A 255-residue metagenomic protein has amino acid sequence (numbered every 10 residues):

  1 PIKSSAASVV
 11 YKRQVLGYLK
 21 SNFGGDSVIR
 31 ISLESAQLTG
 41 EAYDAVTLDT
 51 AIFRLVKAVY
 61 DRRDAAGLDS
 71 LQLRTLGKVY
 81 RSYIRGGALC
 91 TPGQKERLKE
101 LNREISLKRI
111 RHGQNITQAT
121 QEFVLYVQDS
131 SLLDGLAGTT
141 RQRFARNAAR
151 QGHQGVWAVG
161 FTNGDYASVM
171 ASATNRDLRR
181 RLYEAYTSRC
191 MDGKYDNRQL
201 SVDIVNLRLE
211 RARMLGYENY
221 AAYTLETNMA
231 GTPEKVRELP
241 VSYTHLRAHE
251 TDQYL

Functional and structural regions predicted by a protein language model:
P1-A7, Y11, H245, D252-L255: Single conserved hydrophobic/aromatic residue that forms the stacking wall/gate of nucleotide- or nucleobase-binding
S5-T139, R143-F144: N-terminal helix-rich structural modules
S35-L76, F144-R247: Structured, charged N-terminal subsegments at the starts of enzyme catalytic cores and at intra-chain domain/subunit
K108, M214, Y254: Short alpha-helical functional segments enriched in proximate histidine and acidic residues
